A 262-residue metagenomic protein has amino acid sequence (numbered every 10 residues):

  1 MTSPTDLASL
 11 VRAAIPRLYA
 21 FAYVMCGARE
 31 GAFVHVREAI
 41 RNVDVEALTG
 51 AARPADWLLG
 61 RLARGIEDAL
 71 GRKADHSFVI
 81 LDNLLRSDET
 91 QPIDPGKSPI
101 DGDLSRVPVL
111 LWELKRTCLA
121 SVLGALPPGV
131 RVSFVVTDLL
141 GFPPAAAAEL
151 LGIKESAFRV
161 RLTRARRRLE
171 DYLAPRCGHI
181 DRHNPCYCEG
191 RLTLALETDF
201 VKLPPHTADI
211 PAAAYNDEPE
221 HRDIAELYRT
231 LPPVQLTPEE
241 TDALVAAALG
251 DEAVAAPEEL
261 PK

Functional and structural regions predicted by a protein language model:
T2-S9, A13-P16, A55-V132, F142-K262: Intrinsic, short, N-terminal disordered tails of RNA polymerase sigma-factor systems
S9-F33, N42-V45, L70: Amphipathic, Lys/Arg- and hydrophobic-enriched alpha-helical face
Y23, T137-L139: Short amphipathic helical patch at the helix-1/turn junction of helix-turn-helix
C26-E30, T49, G124-P127, R131: Residues in soluble alpha-helical coiled-coils and helical-bundle/repeat scaffolds
V36-A55, A69-A74: Sigma70-family region 2
R37-R41, L139, T163: Short amphipathic alpha-helical surface patches that mediate protein-protein
